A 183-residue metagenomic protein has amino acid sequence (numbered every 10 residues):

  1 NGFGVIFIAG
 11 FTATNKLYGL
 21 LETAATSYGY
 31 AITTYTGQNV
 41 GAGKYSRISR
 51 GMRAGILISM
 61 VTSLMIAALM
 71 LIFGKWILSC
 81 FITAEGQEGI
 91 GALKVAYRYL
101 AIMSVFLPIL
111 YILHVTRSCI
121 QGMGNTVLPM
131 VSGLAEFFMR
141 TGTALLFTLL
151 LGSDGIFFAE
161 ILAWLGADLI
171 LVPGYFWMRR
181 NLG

Functional and structural regions predicted by a protein language model:
N1-G19, E88-V95, N125, F158: Interfacial/gating helices of multi-pass transporter permease domains
F3-G4, I32, F73-I77, T143: Hydrophobic/aromatic end-of-helix segments at the C-terminal termini of transmembrane alpha-helices
F7, I32, V95, V115-T116 (+1 more regions): Hydrophobic alpha-helical segments typical of transmembrane helices and their membrane-interface/capping positions
G10-A68, I72-G74, L110-S132: Small-residue-rich hydrophobic transmembrane alpha-helices
T26-G29, M103-G122, L128-R140, I156-V172: Short runs within selected transmembrane alpha-helices of multi-pass transporters and secretion channels
T36-V105, F147-G183: Short alpha-helical transmembrane segments in multi-pass integral membrane proteins
M139-T148: Transmembrane alpha-helical segments of integral membrane proteins
